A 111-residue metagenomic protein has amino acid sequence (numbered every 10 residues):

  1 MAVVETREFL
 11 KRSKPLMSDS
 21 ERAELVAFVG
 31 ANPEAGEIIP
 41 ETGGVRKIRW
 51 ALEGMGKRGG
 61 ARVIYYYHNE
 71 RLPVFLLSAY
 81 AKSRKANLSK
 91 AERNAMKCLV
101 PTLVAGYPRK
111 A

Functional and structural regions predicted by a protein language model:
M1-S20: Arg/Lys-rich, positively charged N-terminal/basic patches that mediate binding to nucleic acids
E5, E21, L25, G44 (+3 more regions): Amphipathic alpha-helical interface surfaces
R12, F28, L99-L103: Residues that form generic nucleotide/phosphate-binding pockets
D19-S20, E24-V26, A31, G44 (+2 more regions): Sequence/structural signature of beta-propeller domains
G36-A79, R84: Basic/aromatic recognition patch in beta-strand/loop cores that engages polyanionic ligands
Y67-A111: Enriched for short, Lys/Arg-rich terminal
